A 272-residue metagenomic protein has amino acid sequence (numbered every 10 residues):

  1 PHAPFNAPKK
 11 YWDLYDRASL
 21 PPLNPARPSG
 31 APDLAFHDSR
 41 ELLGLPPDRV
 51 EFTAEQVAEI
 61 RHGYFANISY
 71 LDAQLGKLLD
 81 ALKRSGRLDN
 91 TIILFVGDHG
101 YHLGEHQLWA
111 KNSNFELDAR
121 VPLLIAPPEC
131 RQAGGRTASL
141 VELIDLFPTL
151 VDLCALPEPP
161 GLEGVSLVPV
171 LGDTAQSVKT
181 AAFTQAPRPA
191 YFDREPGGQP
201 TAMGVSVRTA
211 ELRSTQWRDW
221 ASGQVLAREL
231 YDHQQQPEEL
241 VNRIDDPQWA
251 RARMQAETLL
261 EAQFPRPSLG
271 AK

Functional and structural regions predicted by a protein language model:
H2, Y15, F52, V121-L124 (+3 more regions): A short aromatic-rich beta-strand->coil structural motif
P4-F52: Core domains of carbohydrate- and sulfate-ester-processing enzymes
P4-K10, L14, A81-E142, Y191-F192 (+2 more regions): Histidine-centered active-site microenvironments of extracellular/periplasmic hydrolases and transferases
P32-D33, A58-Y70, R87, S113-V121 (+5 more regions): A short beta-strand-to-alpha-helix junction
E41-E59, N67, L71, A190 (+3 more regions): Long, internal low-complexity/basic segments
Q56-I60, H106, P127-G134, P237 (+1 more regions): Flexible glycine/proline-enriched surface loops and loop-helix/loop-strand junctions
Y64-L71, L75-L78, I92-G97, L123-I125 (+2 more regions): Beta-strand elements within well-structured catalytic alpha/beta cores of enzymes that handle phosphate/sulfate esters
H99-E105, R131, I144-F147, D152-H233 (+2 more regions): C-terminal cap/loop subdomain of S1 sulfatases and analogous C-terminal strand-loop tails that border
